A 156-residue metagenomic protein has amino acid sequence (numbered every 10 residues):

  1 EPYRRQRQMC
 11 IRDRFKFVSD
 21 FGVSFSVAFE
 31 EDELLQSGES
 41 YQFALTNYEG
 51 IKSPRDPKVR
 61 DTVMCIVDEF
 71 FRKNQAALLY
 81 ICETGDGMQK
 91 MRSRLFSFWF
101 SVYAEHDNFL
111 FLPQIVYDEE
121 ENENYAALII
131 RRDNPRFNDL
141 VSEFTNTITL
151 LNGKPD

Functional and structural regions predicted by a protein language model:
E1-R7, I11: Single conserved hydrophobic/aromatic residue that forms the stacking wall/gate of nucleotide- or nucleobase-binding
C10, R92-F100, N124-P135: Short, charged low-complexity intrinsically disordered segments located at boundaries of structured domains
D13, V18-K52: Conserved donor-binding loop and adjoining core beta-sheet/short helix segment in diverse acyl/aminoacyl transferases
E30-D32, E39-Q42, S93-R94, L140-T145 (+1 more regions): Surface-exposed beta-strand edges and their flanking turn/coil or helix-capping segments
S37-I115: Acyl-donor binding region in acyl/amide transferases
D107-D156: Acidic, proline/glycine-rich low-complexity IDRs
